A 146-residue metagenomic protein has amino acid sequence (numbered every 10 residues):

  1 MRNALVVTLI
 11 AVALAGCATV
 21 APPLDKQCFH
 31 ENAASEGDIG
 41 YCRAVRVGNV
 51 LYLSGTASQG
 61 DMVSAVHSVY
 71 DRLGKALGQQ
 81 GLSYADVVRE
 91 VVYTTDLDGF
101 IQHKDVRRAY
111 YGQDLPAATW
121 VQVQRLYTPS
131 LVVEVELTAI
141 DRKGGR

Functional and structural regions predicted by a protein language model:
M1-A4: Positively charged n-region of N-terminal signal peptides that target proteins for export
V6-A11, C17-A85, T94-R146: N-terminal presequence-like segments and the immediate start of the first folded domain
